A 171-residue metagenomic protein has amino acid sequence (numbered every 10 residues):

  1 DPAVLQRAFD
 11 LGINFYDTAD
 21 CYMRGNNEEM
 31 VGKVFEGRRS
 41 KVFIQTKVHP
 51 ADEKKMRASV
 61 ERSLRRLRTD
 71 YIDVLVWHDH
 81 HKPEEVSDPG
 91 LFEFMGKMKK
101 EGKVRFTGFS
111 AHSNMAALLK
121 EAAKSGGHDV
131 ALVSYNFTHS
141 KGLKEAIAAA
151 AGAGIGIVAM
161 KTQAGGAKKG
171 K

Functional and structural regions predicted by a protein language model:
D1-F9, E53-R68, H112-A123: Short, acidic/polar
D1-V42: N-terminal binding-site loop/beta-alpha segment at the start of enzyme catalytic domains that lines or forms
A8, Y16, V31, I44 (+5 more regions): Conserved, mostly hydrophobic/aromatic
F9-D10, V31-S40, E61-D70, K97-K99 (+2 more regions): Acidic (Asp/Glu)-rich catalytic clusters
A19, K47, H78, F109-S110: Structural motif
A19-E28, H49-M56, K82-V86, N136-G142: Acidic-and-aromatic substrate-binding clefts and catalytic sites of carbohydrate-active enzymes
L64-E84: Active-site groove signature of glycoside hydrolases
D79-K171: Beta/alpha (TIM)-barrel catalytic core signal, keyed to glycine-rich beta->alpha loops juxtaposed to Asp/Glu that bind
